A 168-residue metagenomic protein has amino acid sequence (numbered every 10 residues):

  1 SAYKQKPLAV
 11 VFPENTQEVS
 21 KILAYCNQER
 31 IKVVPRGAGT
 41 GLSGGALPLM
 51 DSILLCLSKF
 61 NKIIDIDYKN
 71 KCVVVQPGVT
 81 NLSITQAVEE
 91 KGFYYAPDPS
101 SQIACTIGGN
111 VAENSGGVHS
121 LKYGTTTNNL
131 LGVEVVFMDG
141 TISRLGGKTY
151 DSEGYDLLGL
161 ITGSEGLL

Functional and structural regions predicted by a protein language model:
S1-F60: Glycine-rich N-terminal segment of FAD-binding domains in flavoprotein oxidoreductases, spanning the beta-loop-helix
K62-L168: FAD-binding subdomain of flavoenzyme oxidoreductases
